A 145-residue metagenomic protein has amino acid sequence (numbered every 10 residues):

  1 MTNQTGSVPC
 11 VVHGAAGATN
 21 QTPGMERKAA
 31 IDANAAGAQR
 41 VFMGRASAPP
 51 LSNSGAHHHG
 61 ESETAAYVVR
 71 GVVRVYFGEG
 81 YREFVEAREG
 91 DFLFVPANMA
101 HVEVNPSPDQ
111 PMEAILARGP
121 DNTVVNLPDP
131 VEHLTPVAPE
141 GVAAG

Functional and structural regions predicted by a protein language model:
M1-R40, G55-A56, D129-G145: A short, N-terminal "cap"/entry segment at the start of jelly-roll beta-barrel domains of the cupin/DSBH fold
E26-A29, G44-G60, A97: Conserved short histidine dyad/triad with adjacent acidic residue
A35-Q39, A48-S52, R70-R74: Short, charged/polar surface micro-motifs in flexible loops or helix N-caps
M43-A46, A65, F94, D109-L127: A short hydrophobic beta-strand segment most commonly corresponding to one strand of the jelly-roll/cupin
R45, H58, F77-E79, N105 (+1 more regions): Residue-level recognition of conserved beta-strand positions in structured domain cores
A48, A87-S107, R118-G119: Conserved metal-binding segment of the jelly-roll/cupin
N53, S62-E89: A short beta-strand-loop-beta hairpin characteristic of the jelly-roll/cupin
E61, G80, M99-A100, P120-D121: A generic "binding-loop/recognition-motif" signal
